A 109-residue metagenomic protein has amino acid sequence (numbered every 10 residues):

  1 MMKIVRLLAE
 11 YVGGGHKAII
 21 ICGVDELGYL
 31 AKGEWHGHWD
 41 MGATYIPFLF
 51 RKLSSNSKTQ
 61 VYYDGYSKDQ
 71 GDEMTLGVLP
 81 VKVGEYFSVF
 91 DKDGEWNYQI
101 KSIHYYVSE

Functional and structural regions predicted by a protein language model:
M1-G33: N-terminal intrinsically disordered, low-complexity, charge/repeat-rich segments that act as generic
M1-I4, S55-S57, P80-E85: A short, compositionally biased
L8-E10, I21-G23, R51, Y62-D64 (+2 more regions): A structural detector for beta-sheet-dominated domains
V12-G14, G42, L53, V81 (+1 more regions): A generic structural signal for short, solvent-exposed coil/turn residues that cap or connect secondary-structure
C22, F48-S54, V78-P80: Short, exposed beta-strand/loop patches in secreted or surface proteins that constitute
G37-G71: Short beta-strand/loop turn elements enriched in aromatics
Y63-E109: Short, compact, well-ordered microdomains
